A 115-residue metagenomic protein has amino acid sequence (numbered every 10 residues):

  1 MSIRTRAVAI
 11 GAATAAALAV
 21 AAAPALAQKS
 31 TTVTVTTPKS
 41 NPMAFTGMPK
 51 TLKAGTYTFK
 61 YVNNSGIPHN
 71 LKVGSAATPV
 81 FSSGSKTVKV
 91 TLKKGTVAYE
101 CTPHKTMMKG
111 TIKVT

Functional and structural regions predicted by a protein language model:
M1-A12: Bacterial N-terminal signal peptides that target proteins for export
G11-A19: Bacterial N-terminal signal peptides
A22-A27: Sec/Tat signal peptide C-region and signal peptidase I cleavage site
Q28-K39, A44, G66-P68, V73 (+1 more regions): Extracellular/periplasmic metallocenter environments
N41-M43, G55-F59: Structural beta-strand segments of beta-rich domains
A44-L52: Short beta-strand segments of immunoglobulin-like
Y61-N63: Asparagine-centered strand-capping/turn motif at beta-strand->loop junctions
